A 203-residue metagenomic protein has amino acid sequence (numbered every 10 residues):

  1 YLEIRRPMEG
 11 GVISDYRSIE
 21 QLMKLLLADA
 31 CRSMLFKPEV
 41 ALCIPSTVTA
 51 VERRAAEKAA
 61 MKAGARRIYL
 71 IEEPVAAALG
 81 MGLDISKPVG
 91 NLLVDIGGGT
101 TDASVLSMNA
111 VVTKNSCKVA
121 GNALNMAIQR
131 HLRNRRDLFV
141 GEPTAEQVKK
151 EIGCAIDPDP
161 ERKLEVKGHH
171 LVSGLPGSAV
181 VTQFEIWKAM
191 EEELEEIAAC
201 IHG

Functional and structural regions predicted by a protein language model:
Y1-I96, S104-G203: Nucleotide/phosphate-binding catalytic cleft detector across ATP-hydrolyzing and phosphate-transferring enzymes
G99: Conserved Rossmann-like nucleotide-cofactor binding loop
